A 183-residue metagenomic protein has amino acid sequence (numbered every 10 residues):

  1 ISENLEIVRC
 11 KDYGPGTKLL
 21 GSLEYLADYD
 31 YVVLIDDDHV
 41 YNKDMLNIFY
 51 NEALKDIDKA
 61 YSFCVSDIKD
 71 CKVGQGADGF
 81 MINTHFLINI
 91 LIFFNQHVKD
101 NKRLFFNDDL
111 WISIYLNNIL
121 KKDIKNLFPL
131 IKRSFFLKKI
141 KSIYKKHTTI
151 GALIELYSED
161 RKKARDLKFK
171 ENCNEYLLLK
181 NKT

Functional and structural regions predicted by a protein language model:
I1-Y29: Active-site-proximal specificity loops/subdomain of glycosyltransferases
V8-D12, F63, L127-L130: Conserved beta-strand termini and adjacent loop/short-helix elements that scaffold enzyme active sites in alpha/beta
Y29, D56-K59, K122: Short, high-confidence coil segments that cap the C-terminus of an alpha-helix and link into the following beta-strand
Y29-V40: Short beta-strand-to-loop acidic/aromatic patch adjacent to the donor-nucleotide binding site
V32, G79, L104-F105: A residue-level structural signature of the nucleotidyltransferase/glycosyltransferase Rossmann-like core
K43-D67: Conserved donor-nucleotide/metal-binding helix-loop-beta segment in metal-dependent transferases, i.e., the alpha-helix
G74-F94: Conserved nucleotide-sugar donor-binding and metal-coordinating catalytic region shared by glycosyltransferases
K99-T183: C-terminal catalytic/acceptor-binding lobe
